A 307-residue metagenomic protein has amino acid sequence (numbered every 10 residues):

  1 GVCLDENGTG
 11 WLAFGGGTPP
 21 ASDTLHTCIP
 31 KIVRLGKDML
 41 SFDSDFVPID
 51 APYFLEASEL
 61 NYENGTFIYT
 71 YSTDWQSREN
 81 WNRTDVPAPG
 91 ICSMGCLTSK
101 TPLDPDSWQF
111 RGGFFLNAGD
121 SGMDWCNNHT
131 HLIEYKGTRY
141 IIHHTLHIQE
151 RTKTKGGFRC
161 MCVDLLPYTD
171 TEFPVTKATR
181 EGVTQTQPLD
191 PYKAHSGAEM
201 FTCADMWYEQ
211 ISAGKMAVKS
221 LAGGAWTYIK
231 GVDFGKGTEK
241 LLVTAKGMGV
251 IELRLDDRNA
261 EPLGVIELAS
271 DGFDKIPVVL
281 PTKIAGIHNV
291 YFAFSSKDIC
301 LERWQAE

Functional and structural regions predicted by a protein language model:
G1-E307: Carbohydrate-active catalytic/glycan-binding domains of CAZyme proteins, especially the secreted or lumenal ectodomains
